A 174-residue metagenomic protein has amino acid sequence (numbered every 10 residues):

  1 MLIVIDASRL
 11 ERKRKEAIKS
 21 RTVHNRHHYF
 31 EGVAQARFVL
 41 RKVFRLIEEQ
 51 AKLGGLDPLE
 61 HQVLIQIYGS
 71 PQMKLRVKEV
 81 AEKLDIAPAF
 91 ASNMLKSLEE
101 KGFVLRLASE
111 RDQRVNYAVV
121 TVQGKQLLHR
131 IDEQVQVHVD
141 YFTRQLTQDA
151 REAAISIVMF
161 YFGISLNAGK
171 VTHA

Functional and structural regions predicted by a protein language model:
M1-G54, K101-F103: N-terminal leader segment of winged-helix/HTH proteins
M1-H24, Q148-A174: C-terminal regulatory/oligomerization modules of transcriptional regulators
E11, I18-K19, K96-I155: Charged, amphipathic alpha-helical coiled-coil/dimerization segments
Q35, K42, Q62-Q66, Q126: Pre-recognition alpha-helix immediately N-terminal to the DNA-recognition helix within helix-turn-helix or winged-helix
K42-Q50, K83, Q126, R130 (+4 more regions): Solvent-exposed, charged/polar functional surfaces in cytosolic regulatory/catalytic domains
R45-A87: N-terminal helix-turn-helix DNA-binding core of bacterial DNA-binding proteins
V77, L95-K96: Short, hydrophobic-biased segments on the C-terminal half of alpha helices that form "recognition helices"
